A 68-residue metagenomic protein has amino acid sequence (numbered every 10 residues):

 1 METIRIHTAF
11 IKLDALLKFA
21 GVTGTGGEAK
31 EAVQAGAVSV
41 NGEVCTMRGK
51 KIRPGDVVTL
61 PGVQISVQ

Functional and structural regions predicted by a protein language model:
M1-A9: N-terminal beta-hairpin/loop module of FHA
E2-T3, V57-Q68: A positively charged, amphipathic N-terminal helix/segment that binds anionic biomolecules
T8-P54: A basic, amphipathic helix-loop patch mediating RNA/tRNA/ribosome contacts
